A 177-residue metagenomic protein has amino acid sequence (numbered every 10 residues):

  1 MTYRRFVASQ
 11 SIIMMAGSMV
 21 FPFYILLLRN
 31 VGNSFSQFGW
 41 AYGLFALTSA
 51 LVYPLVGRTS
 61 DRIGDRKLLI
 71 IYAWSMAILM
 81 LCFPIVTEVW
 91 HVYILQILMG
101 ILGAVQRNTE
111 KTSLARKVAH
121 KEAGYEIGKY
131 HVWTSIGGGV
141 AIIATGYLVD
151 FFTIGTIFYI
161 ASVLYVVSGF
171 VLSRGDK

Functional and structural regions predicted by a protein language model:
T2-A46: Helix-loop boundary and gating motifs at the non-cytosolic
Q37, E122-K129: Cytoplasmic loop-to-transmembrane helix junctions
A46-P54, G138-G139: Residue-level signature of mid-helix packing/kink "hotspots" within the transmembrane helices of 12-pass Major
Y53-G64, V149: Helix-to-loop junctions at the C-terminal end of transmembrane segments in multipass secondary transporters
K67-L81, S162: Structural signature of the two symmetry-related core transmembrane helices
I85-Q96: Helix-loop junctions at membrane interfaces in 12-TM secondary transporters
V105-V118: Intracellular juxtamembrane helix-capping segments at the cytosolic ends of symmetry-related transmembrane helices
Y147-L164: A membrane-interface helix-boundary motif in multi-pass transporters
